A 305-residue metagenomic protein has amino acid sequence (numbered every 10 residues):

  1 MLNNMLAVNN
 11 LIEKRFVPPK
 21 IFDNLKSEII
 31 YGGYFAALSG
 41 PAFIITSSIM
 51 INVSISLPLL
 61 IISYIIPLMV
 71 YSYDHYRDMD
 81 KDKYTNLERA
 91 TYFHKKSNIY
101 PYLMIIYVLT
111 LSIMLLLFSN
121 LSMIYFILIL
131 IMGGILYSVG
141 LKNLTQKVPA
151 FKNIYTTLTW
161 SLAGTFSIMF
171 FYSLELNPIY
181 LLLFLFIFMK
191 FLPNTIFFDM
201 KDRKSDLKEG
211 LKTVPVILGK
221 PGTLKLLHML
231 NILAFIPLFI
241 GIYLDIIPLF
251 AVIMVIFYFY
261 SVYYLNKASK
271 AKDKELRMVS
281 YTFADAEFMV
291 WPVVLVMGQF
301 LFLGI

Functional and structural regions predicted by a protein language model:
M1-S27: Short, Lys/Arg-rich, polar N-terminal cytosolic tail immediately upstream of the first transmembrane signal-anchor
L38-F43, A90-I99, N153-M169, P215-K220 (+1 more regions): Small-residue-rich segments of transmembrane alpha-helices in multi-pass membrane proteins, especially helix faces
A42-I62, S112-Y125, G164-L185, L238-F250 (+1 more regions): Helix-coil boundary and interhelical linker segments in multi-pass alpha-helical membrane proteins
I65-R77, I131-K142, L162, F186-K201 (+1 more regions): Transmembrane alpha-helical segments that form the membrane-embedded catalytic/substrate-channel core of multi-pass
P67-Y107, F191-L233: Solvent-exposed interhelical
N86-R89, L249-I305: Extended hydrophobic alpha-helices typical of membrane-associated regions
T91-Y172, Y263-K270: Intramembrane alpha-helical segments
N153-R203: Functional transmembrane core segments of multi-pass inner-membrane proteins
